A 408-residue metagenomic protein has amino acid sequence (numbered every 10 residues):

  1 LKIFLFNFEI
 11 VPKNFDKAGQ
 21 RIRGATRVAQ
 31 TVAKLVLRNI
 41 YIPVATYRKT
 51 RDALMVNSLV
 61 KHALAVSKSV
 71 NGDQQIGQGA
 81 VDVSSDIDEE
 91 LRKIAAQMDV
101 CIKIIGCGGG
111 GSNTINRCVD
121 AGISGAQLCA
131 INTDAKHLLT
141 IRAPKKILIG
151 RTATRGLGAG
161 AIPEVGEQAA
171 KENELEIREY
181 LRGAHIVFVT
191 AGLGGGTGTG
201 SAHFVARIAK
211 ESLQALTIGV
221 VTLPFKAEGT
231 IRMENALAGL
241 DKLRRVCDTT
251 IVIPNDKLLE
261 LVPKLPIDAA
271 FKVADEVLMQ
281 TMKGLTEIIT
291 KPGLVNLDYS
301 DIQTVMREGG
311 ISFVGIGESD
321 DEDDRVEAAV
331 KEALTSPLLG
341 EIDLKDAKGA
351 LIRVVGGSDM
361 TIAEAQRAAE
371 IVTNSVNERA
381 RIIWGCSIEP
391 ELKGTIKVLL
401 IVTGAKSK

Functional and structural regions predicted by a protein language model:
L1-I3, F8-I10, R23, A53 (+1 more regions): Short, basic, low-complexity termini and linkers enriched in Ser/Thr/Gly/Pro that act as targeting/leader peptides
F4-F8, F15, Y41, Y47: Aromatic (phenylalanine/tyrosine) cluster motif
K13, G24-T31: Periodic, rod-like helical contexts
K17, Q30-L37: N-terminal polybasic/positive-inside topogenic patches
I22, V36-K408: Tubulin/FtsZ superfamily GTPase core signature
